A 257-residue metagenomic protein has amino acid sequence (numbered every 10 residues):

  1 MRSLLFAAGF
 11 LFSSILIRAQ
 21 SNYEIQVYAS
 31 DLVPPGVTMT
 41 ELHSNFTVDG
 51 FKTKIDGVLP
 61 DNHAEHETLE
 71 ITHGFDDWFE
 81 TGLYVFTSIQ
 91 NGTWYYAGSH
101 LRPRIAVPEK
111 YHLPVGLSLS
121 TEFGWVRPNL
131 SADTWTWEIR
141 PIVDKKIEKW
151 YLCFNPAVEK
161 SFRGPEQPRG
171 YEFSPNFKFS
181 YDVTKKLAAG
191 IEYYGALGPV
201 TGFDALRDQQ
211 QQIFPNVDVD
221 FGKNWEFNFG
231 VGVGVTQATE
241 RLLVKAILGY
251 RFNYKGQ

Functional and structural regions predicted by a protein language model:
M1-L4: Positively charged n-region of N-terminal signal peptides that target proteins for export
F6-A8: Sec-dependent N-terminal signal peptides
S13-S14: N-terminal signal peptide c-region/cleavage motif recognized by signal peptidases
A19-Q257: Transmembrane beta-barrel domains of Gram-negative outer membranes and organellar outer membranes
